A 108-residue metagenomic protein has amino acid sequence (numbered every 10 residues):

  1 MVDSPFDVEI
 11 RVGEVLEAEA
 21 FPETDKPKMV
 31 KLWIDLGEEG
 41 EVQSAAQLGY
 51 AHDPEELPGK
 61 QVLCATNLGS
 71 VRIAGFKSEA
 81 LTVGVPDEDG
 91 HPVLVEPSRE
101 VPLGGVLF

Functional and structural regions predicted by a protein language model:
M1-F108: Phosphate-backbone binding interfaces of nucleic-acid-interacting proteins
